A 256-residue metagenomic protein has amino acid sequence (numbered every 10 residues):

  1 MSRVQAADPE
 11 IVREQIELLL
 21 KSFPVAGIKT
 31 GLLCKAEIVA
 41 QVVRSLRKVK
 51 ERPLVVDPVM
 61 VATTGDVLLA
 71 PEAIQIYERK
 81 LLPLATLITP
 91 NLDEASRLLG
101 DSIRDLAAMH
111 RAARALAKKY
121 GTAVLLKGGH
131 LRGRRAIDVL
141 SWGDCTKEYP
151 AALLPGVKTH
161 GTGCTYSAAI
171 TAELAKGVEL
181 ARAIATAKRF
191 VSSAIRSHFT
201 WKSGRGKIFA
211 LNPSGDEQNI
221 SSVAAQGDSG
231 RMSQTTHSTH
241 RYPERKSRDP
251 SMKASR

Functional and structural regions predicted by a protein language model:
M1-I11, T64-I74, L131, A136-W142 (+2 more regions): Active-site-adjacent loop and "lid" segments of alpha/beta metabolic enzymes
M1-V67, S214-E217: Conserved N-terminal subdomain of the carbohydrate kinase-like
I11-E14, I76, K80, R111 (+2 more regions): A non-catalytic, amphipathic alpha-helix used as a structural packing/dimerization or gating element in enzyme scaffolds
P71-T146: Conserved phosphate/ATP/ADP-binding segment of small-molecule kinases
S96-R97, G156-L180: Short, small-residue alpha-helix embedded
S102-M109, A175-A185: Short, charged, surface-exposed loops that flank catalytic or proteolytic processing sites
A181-D249, K253-R256: Charged C-terminal helix
